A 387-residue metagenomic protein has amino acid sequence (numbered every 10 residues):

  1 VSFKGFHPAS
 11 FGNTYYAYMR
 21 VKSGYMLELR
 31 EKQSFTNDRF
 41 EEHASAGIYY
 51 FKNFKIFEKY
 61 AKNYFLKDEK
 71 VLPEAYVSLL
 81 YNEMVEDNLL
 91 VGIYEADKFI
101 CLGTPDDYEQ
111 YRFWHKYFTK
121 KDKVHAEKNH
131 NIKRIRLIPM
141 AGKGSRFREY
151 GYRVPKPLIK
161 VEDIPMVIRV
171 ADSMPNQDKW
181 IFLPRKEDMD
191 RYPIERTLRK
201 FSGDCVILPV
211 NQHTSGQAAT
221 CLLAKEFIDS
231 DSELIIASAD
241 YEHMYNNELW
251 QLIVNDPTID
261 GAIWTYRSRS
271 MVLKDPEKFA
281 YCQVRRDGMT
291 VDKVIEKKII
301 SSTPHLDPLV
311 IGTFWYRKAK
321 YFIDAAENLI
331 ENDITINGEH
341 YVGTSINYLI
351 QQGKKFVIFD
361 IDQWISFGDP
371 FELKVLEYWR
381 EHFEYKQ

Functional and structural regions predicted by a protein language model:
V1-Y18, Y192-R286: Conserved beta-loop-beta/alpha segment of the NTase-like Rossmann-fold superfamily that binds/positions NTPs
S2, K32, Y94-A96, L183-R185 (+4 more regions): Conserved beta-strand termini and adjacent loop/short-helix elements that scaffold enzyme active sites in alpha/beta
G5, F99, G142-G144, E187 (+3 more regions): Short glycine-rich anion-binding loops that position phosphate/pyrophosphate groups of nucleotides and phosphorylated
Y18-V21, I93, L158, C282-R286 (+1 more regions): A structural signal for short hydrophobic beta-strand segments in well-ordered beta-sheet cores
Y25-I100, D106-E109, F113-V124, G288-I365 (+1 more regions): Catalytic-core segments of class I nucleotidyltransferases/pyrophosphorylases that form NMP-activated intermediates
K52, G142-G144, L158-E162, R317: Active-site beta-to-alpha loop of glycosyltransferases that engages the nucleotide-sugar donor
K62, A171-D172, N246-N255, E327: Short alpha-helix within the catalytic core of nucleotide-sugar-dependent glycosyltransferases
K121-I138, R146-R148, Y152, K160 (+1 more regions): Conserved N-terminal catalytic core of the sugar/cofactor nucleotidyltransferase
